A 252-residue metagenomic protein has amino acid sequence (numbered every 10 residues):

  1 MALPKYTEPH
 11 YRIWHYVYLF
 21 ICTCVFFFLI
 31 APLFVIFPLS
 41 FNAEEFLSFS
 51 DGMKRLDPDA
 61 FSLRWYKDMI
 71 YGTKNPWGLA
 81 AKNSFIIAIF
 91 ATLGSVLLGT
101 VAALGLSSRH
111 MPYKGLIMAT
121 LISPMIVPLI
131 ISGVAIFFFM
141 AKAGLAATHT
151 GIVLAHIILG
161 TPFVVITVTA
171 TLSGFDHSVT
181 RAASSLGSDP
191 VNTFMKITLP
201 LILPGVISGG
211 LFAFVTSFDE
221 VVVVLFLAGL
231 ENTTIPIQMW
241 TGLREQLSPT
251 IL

Functional and structural regions predicted by a protein language model:
M1-L39, I117: N-terminal signal-anchor/first transmembrane alpha helix
A2-Y11, I87-L121, V134, F138 (+2 more regions): Transmembrane-helix boundary motif in ABC transporter permease subunits
P4-E8, S50-P58, Y113-G115, I130-L159 (+2 more regions): Membrane-interfacial helix termini and adjacent extracytoplasmic/periplasmic loops of multi-pass transporters
T7-H15, A60-P76, F218-L252: Interhelical loop and adjacent transmembrane-helix boundary motif in polytopic membrane transport permeases
F20-I21, I30-L33, V165-H177, P190-D219: Transmembrane alpha-helices
F27, A31-K74, L225-L230: Short membrane-interfacial helix/loop motifs at transmembrane-helix boundaries
F27, G78, K82, I86-L98 (+3 more regions): Hydrophobic alpha-helical transmembrane segments of multipass integral membrane proteins, especially permease/channel
I36, F41-L47, F138, H156 (+2 more regions): Non-cytoplasmic
